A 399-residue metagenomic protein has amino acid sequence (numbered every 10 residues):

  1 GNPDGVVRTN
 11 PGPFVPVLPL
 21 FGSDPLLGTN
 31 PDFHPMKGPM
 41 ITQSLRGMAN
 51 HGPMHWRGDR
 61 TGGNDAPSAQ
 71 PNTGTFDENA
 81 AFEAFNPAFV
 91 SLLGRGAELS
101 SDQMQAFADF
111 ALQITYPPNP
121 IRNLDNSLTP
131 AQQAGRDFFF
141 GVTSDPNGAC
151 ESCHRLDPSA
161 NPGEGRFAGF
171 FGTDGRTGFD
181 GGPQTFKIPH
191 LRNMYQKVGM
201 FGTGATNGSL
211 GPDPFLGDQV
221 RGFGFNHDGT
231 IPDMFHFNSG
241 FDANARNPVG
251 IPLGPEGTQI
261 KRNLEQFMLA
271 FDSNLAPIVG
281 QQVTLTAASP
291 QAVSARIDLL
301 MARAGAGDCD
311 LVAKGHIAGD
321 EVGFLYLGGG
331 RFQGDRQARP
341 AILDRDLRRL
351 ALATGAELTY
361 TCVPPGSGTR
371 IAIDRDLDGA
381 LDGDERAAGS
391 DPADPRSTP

Functional and structural regions predicted by a protein language model:
G1-S397: Periplasmic c-type cytochrome electron-transfer domains
